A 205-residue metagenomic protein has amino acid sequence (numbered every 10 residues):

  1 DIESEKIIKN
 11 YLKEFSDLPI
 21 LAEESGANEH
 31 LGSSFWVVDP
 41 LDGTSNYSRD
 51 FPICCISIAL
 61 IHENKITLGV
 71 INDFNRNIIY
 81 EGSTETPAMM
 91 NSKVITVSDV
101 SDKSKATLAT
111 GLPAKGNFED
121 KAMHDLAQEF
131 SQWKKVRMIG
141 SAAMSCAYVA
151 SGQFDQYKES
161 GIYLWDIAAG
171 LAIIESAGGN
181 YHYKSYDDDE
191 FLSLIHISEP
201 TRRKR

Functional and structural regions predicted by a protein language model:
D1, E5, E23-E24, D39-D42 (+5 more regions): Acidic active-site catalytic centers that drive phospho-/nucleotidyl reactions and related ester hydrolyses
D1, L12, T44, D73 (+4 more regions): Residue-level signal for inorganic ion chemistry
D1-L41, S185: N-terminal subdomain of lithium-sensitive/metallo-dependent phosphomonoesterases centered on the IMPase/IPPase/PAP
E3-E14, E63, H124-S131: Replace "anionic and nucleotidyl ligands
L31-M89: DPxDG-like acidic metal-binding loop motif
N64, S92-V94, S185: Residue-level detection of beta-strand-connecting loop/turn positions
V97-S198, R202: An extended, acidic
